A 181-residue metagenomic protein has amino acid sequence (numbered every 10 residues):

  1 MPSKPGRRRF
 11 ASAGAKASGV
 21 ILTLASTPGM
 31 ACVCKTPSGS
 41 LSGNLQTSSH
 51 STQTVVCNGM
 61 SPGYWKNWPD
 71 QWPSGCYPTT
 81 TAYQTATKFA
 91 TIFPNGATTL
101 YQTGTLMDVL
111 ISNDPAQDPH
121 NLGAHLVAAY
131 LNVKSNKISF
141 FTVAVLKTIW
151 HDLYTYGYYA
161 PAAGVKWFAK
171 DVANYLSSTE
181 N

Functional and structural regions predicted by a protein language model:
M1-S18: N-terminal secretory signal peptides and thylakoid transit peptides that target proteins across membranes
K16, A31-N181: Soluble extracellular-acting proteins and domains
